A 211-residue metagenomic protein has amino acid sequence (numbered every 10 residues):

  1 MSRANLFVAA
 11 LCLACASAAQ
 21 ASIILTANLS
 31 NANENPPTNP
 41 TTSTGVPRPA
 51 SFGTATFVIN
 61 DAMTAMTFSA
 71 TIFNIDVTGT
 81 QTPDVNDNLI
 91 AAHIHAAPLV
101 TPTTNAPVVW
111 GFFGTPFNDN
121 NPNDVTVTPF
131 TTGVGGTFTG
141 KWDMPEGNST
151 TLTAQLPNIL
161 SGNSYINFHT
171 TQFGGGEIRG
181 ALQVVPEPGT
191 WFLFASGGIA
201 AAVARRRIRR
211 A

Functional and structural regions predicted by a protein language model:
M1-V8, G189: Bacterial N-terminal signal peptides that target proteins for export
V8, A18-A19: Cleavable N-terminal signal peptides
A14-A16: N-terminal signal peptide c-region/cleavage motif recognized by signal peptidases
A21-A92, A96-V184: Metal-centered catalytic cores of metalloenzymes
E187-R205: A short, hydrophobic C-terminal helix/tail in secreted or cell-surface proteins
I208-A211: Short, charged juxtamembrane terminal tails flanking transmembrane helices
